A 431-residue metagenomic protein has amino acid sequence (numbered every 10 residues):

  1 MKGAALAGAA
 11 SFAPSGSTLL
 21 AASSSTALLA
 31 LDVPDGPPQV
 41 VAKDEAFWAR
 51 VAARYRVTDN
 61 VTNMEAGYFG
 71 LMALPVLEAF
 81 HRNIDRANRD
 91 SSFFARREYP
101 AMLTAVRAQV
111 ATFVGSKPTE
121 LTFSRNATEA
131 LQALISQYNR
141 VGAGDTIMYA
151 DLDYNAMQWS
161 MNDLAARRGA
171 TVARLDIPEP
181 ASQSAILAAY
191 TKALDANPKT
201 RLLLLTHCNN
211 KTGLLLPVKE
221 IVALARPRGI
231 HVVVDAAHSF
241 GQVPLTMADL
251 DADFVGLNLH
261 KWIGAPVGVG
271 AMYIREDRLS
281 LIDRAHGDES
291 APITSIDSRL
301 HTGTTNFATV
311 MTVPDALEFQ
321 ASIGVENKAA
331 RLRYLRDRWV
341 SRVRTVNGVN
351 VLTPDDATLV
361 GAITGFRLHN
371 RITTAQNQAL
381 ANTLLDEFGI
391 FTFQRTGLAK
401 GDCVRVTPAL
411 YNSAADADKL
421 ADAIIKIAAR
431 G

Functional and structural regions predicted by a protein language model:
M1-G431: Pyridoxal 5′-phosphate
